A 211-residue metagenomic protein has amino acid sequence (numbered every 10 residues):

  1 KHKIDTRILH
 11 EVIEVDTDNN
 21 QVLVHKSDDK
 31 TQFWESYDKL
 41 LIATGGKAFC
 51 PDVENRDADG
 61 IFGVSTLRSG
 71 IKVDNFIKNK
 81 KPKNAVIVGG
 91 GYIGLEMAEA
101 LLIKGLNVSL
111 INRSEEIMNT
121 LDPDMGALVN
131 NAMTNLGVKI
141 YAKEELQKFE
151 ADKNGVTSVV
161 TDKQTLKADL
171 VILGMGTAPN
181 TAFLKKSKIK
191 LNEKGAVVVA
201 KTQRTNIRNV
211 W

Functional and structural regions predicted by a protein language model:
K1-D38, D122-K139: N-terminal Rossmann-like dinucleotide/flavin-binding domain of flavoprotein oxidoreductases that bind FAD/FMN
I8, T17-Q21, D29-N75, N79-N84: Glycine/serine-rich phosphate-binding loop and adjoining beta1-alpha1 elements at the start of nucleotide-handling
L9-I13, K26-D28, L67, K143-Q147 (+1 more regions): Conserved SAM/SAH-binding loop
K26, T44-G45, K163, M175-G176: Glycine-rich, N-terminal phosphate-binding loop of Rossmann-like dinucleotide-binding domains
D29-K39, D162-L170, N206: Core beta-strand elements of the Rossmann-like FAD/NAD(P) dinucleotide-binding domain in flavoenzyme oxidoreductases
D59-K81, G155-S158, T165-W211: FAD-site-proximal beta/loop scaffold in flavoenzymes
S65-T66, G89-G91: Glycine-rich Rossmann-fold phosphate-binding loop(s) that bind the pyrophosphate of adenine dinucleotide cofactors
N84-A85, Y92-E150: Rossmann-like dinucleotide-binding cores of NAD(P)H-dependent redox enzymes
